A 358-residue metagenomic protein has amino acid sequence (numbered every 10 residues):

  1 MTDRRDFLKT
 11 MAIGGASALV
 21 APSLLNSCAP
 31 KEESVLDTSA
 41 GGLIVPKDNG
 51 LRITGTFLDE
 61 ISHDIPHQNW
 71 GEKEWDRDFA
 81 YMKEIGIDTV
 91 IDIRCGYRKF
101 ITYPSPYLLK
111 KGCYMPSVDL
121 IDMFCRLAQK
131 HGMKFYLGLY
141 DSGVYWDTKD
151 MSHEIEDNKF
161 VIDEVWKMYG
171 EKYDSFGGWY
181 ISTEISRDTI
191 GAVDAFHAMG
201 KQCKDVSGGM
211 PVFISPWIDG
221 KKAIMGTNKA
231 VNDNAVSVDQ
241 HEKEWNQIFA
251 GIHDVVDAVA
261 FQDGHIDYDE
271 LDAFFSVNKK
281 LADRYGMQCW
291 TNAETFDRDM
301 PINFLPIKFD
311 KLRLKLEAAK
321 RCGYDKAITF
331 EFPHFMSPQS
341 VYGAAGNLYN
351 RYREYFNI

Functional and structural regions predicted by a protein language model:
D6-S27: N-terminal export signals
E60, I214-N228, A282-D310: Active-site clefts of carbohydrate-active enzymes
K73-R98, I252-D254: Catalytic domains of carbohydrate-active enzymes, especially glycoside hydrolases
D78-F79, I91-D141, A195-M210: Aromatic-lined substrate-binding rim segments of carbohydrate-active enzymes
S117-L127, M151-F176, I248-F249: An active-site-proximal structural segment forming one wall of the substrate-binding cleft that immediately precedes
S142, E164-G191: Active-site groove signature of glycoside hydrolases
F176-T183, N232-N234, H241-E270: Aromatic- and acid-rich polysaccharide-binding/catalytic face of secreted or lumenal carbohydrate-active enzymes
D263-Y268, Q288-N357: Substrate-binding cleft of secreted/luminal carbohydrate-active enzymes
